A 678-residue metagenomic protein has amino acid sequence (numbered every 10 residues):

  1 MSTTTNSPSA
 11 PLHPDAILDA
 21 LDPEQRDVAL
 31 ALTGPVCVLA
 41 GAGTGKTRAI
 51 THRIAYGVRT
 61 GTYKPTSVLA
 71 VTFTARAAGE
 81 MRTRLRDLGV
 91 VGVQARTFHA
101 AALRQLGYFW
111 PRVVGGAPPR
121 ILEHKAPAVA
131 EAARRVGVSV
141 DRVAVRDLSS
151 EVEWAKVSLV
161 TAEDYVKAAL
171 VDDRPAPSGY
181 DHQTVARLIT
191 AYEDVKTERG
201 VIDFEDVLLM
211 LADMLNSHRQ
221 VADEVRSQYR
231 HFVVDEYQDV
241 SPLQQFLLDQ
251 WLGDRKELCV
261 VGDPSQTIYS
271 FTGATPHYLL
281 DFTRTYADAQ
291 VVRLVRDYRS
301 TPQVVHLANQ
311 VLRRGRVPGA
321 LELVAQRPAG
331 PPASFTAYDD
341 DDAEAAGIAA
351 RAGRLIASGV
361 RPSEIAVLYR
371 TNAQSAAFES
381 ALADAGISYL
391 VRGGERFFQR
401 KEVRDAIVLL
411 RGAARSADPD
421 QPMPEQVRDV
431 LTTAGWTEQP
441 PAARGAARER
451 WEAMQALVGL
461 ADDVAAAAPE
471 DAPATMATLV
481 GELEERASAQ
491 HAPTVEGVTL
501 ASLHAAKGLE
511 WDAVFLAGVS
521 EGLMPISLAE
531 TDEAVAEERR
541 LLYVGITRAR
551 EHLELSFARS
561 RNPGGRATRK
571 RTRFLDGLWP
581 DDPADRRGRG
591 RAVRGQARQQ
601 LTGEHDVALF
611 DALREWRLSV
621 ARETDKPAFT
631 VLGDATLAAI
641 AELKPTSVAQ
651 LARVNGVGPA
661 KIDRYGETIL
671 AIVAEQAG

Functional and structural regions predicted by a protein language model:
M1-G115, P119-R120, D223, G253 (+3 more regions): P-loop NTPase Walker
A10, I17-L30, G34-A42, A49 (+6 more regions): Conserved helicase NTPase motor core
L32, P111-I202, Y229, R293 (+2 more regions): ATP-hydrolysis module of ASCE/P-loop NTPase motor domains, specifically the Walker B Asp-Glu catalytic pair
V38, A42-I54, A287-Q290, V295-I387 (+5 more regions): Helicase P-loop NTPase motor core
T62-S67, D87-V93, Y108-I121, A132-V143 (+10 more regions): Short, polar/flexible loop-turn hinges at active-site or ligand-entry regions and domain interfaces
R174, S178, H231, R361 (+2 more regions): Conserved helicase C-terminal RecA-like lobe
Q599-T646: C-terminal accessory/binding modules appended to enzymatic or scaffolding proteins
N655-G658: Small-residue hinge/turn detector
